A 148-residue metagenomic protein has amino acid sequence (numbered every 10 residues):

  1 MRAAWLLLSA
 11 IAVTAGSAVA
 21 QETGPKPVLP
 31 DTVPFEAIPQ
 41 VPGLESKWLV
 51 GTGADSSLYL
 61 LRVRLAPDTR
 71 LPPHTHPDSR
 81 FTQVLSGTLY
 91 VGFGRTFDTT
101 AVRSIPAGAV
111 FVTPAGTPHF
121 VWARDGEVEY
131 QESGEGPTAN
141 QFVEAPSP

Functional and structural regions predicted by a protein language model:
W5-A15: Bacterial N-terminal signal peptides
A18-Y59, V102, A145-P148: A short, N-terminal "cap"/entry segment at the start of jelly-roll beta-barrel domains of the cupin/DSBH fold
G24-K26, T100, F120-P148: Double-stranded beta-helix
Y59-H76, I105, P114-A115: Conserved short histidine dyad/triad with adjacent acidic residue
A66-P67, H76-T96: Glycine- and acidic-residue-biased ligand/ion/polar-headgroup-sensing regions
D68, T88-L89, G116, G126 (+1 more regions): Solvent-exposed coil/turn segments that connect beta secondary-structure elements in extracytoplasmic/periplasmic
L71-P73, V91-G92, T113, P118-R124: Short beta-strand His + acidic residue motifs that chelate non-heme Fe in jelly-roll/DSBH and cupin folds
R95-A115: Short acidic-glycine-tyrosine-enriched beta hairpin
